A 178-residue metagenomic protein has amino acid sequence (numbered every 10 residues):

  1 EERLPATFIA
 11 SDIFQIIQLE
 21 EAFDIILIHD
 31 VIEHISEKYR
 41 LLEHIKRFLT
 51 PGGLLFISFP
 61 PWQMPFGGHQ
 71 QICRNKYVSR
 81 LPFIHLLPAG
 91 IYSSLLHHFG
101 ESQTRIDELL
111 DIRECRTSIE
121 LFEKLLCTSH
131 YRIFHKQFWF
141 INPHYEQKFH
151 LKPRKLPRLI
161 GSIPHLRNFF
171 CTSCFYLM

Functional and structural regions predicted by a protein language model:
E1-G68, S173-M178: Conserved SAM-binding loop
Y39-H44, L54-Y176: S-adenosyl-L-methionine-dependent methyltransferase catalytic module, highlighting the catalytic core
